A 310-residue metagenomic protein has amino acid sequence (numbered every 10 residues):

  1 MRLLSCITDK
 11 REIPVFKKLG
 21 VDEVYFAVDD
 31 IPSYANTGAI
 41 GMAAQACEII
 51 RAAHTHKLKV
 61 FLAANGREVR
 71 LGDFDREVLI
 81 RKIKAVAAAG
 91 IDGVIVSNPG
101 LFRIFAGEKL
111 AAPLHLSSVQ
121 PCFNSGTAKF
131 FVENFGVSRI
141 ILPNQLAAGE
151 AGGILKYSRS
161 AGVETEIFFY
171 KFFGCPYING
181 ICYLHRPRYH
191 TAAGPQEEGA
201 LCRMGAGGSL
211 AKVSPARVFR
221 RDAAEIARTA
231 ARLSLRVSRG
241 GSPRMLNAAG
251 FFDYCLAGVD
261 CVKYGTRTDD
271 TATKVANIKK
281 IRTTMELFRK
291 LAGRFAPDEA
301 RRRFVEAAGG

Functional and structural regions predicted by a protein language model:
M1-P121, I141, A147-G310: Active-site pocket-lining/capping segments in soluble small-molecule metabolic enzymes
S125-G126: Conserved nucleotide-cofactor-binding alpha/beta core module
F131-I140: A cross-taxonomic marker for long C-terminal extensions/tails that follow the last structured domain
